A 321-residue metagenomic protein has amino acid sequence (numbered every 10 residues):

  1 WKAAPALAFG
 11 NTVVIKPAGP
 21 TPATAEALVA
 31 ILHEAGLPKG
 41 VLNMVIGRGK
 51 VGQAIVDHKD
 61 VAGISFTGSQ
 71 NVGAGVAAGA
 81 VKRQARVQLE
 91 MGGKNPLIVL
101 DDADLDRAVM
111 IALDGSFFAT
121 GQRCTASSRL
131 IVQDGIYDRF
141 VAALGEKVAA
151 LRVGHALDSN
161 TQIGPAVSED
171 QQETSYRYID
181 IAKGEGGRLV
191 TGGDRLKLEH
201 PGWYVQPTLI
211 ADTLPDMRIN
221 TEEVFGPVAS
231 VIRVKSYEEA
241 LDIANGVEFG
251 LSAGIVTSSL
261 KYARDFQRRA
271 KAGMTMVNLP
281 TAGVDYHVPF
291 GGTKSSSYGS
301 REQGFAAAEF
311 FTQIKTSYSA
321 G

Functional and structural regions predicted by a protein language model:
W1-R107, V234: Rossmann-like NAD(P) dinucleotide-binding subdomain of oxidoreductase/dehydrogenase enzymes
K2, L28, V76, L144 (+2 more regions): Aromatic/hydrophobic pocket-lining residues that form π-stacking "cages" and hydrophobic walls in ligand
T12, R86, R188-L189, G250-S252: Residue-level detector of anion-binding/catalytic polar loops
P20, V167-D170, A229-I232: Glycosyltransferase donor-binding loop in the core domain
H58, G79, D102, I111 (+4 more regions): Residue-level signal for well-ordered alpha-helical positions
V61, I98, R152, I179 (+3 more regions): Conserved C-terminal structural/oligomerization subdomain of aldehyde/semialdehyde dehydrogenase
G63, N71-L214, V277: ALDH superfamily catalytic-core signature
